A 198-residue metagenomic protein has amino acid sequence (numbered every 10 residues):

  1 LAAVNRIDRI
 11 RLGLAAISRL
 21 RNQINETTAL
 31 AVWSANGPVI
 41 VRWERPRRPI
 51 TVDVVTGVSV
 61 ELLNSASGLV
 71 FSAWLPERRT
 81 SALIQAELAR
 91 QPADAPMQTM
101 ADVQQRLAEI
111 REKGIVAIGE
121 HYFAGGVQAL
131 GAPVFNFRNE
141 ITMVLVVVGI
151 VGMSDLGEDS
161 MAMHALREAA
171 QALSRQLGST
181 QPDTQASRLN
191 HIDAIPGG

Functional and structural regions predicted by a protein language model:
L1-A2, A89-R90, I150-S154: A short, flexible beta-alpha/helix-coil linker loop
L1-E87: Amphipathic alpha-helical effector-binding/dimerization core of metabolite-sensing transcriptional regulators
R19, N36, R47-I50, R78-Q91 (+7 more regions): Hydrophobic/basic alpha-helical segments enriched in Actinobacteria
E26, I115, S179: Short glycine/serine/threonine/alanine-rich loop segments
G68, S72, P76, R167-S174 (+1 more regions): Short amphipathic alpha-helical signal-transduction/dimerization elements
T99-A172, L189: Extended hydrophobic
P182-G198: Signal-transducing coiled-coil/dimerization helices and immediately adjacent hinge/linker segments that couple sensory
